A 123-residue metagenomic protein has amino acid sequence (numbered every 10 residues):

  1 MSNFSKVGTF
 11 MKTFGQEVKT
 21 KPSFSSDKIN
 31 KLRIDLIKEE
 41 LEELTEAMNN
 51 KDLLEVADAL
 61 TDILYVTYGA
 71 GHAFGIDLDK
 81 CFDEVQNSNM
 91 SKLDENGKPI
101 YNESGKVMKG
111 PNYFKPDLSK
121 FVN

Functional and structural regions predicted by a protein language model:
M1-N123: Flexible "arm" and connector segments at domain edges
